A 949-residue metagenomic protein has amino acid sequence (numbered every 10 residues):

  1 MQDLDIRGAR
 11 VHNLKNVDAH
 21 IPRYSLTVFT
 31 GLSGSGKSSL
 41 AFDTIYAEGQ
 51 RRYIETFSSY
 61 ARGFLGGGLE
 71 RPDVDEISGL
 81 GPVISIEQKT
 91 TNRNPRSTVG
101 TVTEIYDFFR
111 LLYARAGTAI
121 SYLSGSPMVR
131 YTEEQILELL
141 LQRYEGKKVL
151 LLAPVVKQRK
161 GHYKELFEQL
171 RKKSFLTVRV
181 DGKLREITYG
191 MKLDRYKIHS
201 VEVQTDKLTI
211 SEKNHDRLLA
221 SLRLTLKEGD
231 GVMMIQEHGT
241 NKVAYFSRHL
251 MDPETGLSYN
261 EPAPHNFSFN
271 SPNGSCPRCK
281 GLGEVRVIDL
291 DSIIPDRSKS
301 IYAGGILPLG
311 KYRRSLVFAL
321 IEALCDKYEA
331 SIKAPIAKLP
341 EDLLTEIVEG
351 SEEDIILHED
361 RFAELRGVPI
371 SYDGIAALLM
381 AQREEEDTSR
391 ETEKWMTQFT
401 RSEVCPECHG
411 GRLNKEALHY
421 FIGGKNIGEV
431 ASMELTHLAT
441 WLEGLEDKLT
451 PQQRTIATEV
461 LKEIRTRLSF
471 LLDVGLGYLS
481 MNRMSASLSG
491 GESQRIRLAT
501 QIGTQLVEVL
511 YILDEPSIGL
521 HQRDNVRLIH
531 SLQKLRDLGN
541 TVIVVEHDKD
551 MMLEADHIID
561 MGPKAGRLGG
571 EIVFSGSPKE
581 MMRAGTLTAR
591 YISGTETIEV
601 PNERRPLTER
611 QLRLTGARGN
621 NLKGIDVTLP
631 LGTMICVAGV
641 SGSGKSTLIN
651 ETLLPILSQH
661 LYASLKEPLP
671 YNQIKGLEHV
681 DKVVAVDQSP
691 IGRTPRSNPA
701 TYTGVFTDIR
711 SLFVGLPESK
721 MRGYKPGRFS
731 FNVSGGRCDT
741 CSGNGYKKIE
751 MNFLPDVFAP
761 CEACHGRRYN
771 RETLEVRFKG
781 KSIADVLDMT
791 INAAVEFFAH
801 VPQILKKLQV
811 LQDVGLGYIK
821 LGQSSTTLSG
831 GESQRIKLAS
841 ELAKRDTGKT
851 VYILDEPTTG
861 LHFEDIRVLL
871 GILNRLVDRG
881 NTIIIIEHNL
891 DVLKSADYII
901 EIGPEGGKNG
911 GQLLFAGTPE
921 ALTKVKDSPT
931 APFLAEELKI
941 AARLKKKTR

Functional and structural regions predicted by a protein language model:
M1-R949: Conserved phosphate-binding elements of NTP-dependent enzyme cores
